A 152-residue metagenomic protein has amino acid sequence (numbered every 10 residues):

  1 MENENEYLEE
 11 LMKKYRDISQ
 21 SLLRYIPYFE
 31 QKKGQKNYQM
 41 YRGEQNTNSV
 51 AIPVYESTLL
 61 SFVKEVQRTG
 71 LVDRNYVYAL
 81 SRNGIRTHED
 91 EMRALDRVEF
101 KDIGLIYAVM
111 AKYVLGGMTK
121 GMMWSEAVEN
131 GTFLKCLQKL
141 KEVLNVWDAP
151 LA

Functional and structural regions predicted by a protein language model:
M1-E6, D73, L80, E142-A152: Short intrinsically disordered terminal tails
E4-M12, T87-G104: Short, charge/polar-rich alpha-helical segments
L23-Y41, N46-S49, L71-R74, D96-F100 (+2 more regions): Charged, low-complexity interaction regions
V54-T58, Y76, G84-T87, E99-L105 (+2 more regions): Structural recognition of alpha-solenoid helical scaffolds
V63-Q67, D73: Alpha-helical adaptor scaffolds
A108-A152: Amphipathic alpha-helical binding modules
